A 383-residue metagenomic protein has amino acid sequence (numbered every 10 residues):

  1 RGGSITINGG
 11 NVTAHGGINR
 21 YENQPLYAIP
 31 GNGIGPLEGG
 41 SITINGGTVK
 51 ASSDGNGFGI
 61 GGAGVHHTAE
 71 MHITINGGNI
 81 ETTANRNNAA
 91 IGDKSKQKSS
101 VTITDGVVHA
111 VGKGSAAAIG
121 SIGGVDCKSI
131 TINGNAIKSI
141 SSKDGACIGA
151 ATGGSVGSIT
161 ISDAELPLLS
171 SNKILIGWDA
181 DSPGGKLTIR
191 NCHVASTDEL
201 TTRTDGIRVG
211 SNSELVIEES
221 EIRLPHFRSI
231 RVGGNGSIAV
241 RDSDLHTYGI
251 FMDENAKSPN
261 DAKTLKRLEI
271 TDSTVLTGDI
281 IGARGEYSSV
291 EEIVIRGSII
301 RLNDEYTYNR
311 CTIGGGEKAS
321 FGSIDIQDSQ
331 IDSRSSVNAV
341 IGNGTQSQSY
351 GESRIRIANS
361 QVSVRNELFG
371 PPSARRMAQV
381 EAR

Functional and structural regions predicted by a protein language model:
R1-D54, I60-A84, I91-G112, I119-S141 (+8 more regions): Surface-exposed loop/turn motifs in large extracellular/passenger domains
A146: Substrate-binding N-lobe of the ribokinase-like
